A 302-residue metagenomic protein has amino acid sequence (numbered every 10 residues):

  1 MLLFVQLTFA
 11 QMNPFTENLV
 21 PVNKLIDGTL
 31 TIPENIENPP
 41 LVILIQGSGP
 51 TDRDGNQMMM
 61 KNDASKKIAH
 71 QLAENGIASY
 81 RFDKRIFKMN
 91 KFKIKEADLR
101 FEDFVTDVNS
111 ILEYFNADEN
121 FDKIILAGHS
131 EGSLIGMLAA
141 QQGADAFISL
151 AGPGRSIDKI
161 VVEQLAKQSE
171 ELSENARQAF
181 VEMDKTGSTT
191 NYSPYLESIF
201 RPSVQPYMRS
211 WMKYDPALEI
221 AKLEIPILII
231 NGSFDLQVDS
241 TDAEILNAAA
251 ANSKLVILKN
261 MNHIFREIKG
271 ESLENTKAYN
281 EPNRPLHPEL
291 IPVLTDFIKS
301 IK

Functional and structural regions predicted by a protein language model:
Q11-E37: N-terminal cap/lid segment of alpha/beta-hydrolase-fold proteins
I36-N38, V42-L72: Short, surface-exposed "cap/lid" segments of acyl-processing enzymes
S65-K91: Conserved alpha/beta-hydrolase
E96-D118: Alpha/beta-hydrolase active-site loop
A146-L218: Accessory cap/linker subdomain of secreted extracellular hydrolases
L223, I229-N231: Short beta-strand/loop motif that positions the catalytic acidic residue of the alpha/beta-hydrolase fold
I225, V238-A249: Short alpha-helix in the alpha/beta-hydrolase fold that links the catalytic acid
I264, G270-K302: Catalytic active-site module of serine/aspartate enzymes centered on a nucleophile-bearing elbow/loop
